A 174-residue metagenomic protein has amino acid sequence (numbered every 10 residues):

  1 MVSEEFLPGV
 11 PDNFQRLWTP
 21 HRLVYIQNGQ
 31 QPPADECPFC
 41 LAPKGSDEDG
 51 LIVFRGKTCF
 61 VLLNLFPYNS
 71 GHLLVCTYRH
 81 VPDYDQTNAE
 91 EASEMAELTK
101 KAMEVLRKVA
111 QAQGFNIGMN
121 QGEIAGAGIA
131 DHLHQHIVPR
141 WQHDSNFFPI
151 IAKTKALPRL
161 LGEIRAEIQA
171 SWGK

Functional and structural regions predicted by a protein language model:
M1-K174: HIT superfamily nucleotide-processing domains
